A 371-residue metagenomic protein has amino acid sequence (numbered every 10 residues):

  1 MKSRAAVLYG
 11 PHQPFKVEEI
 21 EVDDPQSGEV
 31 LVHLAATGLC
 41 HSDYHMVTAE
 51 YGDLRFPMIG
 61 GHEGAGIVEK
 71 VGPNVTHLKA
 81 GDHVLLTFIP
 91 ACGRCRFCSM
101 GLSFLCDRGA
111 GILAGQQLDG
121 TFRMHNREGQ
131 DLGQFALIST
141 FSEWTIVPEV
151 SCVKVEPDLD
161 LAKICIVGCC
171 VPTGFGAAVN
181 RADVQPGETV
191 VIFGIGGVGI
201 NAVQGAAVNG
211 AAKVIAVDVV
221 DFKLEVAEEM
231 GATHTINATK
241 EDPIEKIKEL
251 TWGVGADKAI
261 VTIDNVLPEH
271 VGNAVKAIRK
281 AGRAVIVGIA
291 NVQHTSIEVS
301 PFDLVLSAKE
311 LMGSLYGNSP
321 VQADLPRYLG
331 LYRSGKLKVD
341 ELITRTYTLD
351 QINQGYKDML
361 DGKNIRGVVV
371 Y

Functional and structural regions predicted by a protein language model:
M1, D242, G272-K276, N318-Y371: C-terminal hydrophobic helical "lid"/dimerization subdomain of Rossmann-like NAD(P)H-dependent oxidoreductases
R4, K16, E21, H33 (+3 more regions): Residues located in well-ordered beta-strands
P11, V220, A290, G317: Residues in the short beta-alpha loop(s) of Rossmann-like NAD(P)-binding domains
E21-V22, R55-G61, G133-L137, E143-W144: Short Gly/Pro-enriched turn/cap motifs at secondary-structure boundaries
D23-T37, E50-S99, F104, I112 (+1 more regions): Glycine-rich beta-strand-centered segment in the early N-terminal region that forms part of a ligand/cofactor-binding
F88-V150: Cysteine-cluster motifs in flexible loop/terminal segments that predominantly coordinate metals
E143-W144, V150-C152, E156-E241, E245: Mid-domain Rossmann-like dinucleotide-binding core that forms the NAD(H)/NADP(H) cofactor-binding site
A182-Q185, N209, E225-K309: Glycine-rich cofactor phosphate-binding loops and adjacent beta1-alpha1 units of small-molecule cofactor enzyme domains
